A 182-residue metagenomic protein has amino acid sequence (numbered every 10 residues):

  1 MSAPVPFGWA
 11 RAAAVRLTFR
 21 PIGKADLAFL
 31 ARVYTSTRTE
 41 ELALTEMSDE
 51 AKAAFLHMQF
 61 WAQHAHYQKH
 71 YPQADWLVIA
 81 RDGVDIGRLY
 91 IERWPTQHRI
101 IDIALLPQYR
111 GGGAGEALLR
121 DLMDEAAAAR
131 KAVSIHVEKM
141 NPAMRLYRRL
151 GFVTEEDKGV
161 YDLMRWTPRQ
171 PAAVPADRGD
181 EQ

Functional and structural regions predicted by a protein language model:
V5-G8, A12-A13, K24, R32-I101 (+5 more regions): Acetyl-CoA-dependent GNAT
G23-D26, K139: Helix N-cap/beta->alpha junction signal
Q97, A126-E138: Conserved GNAT acetyl-CoA-binding A-motif
L105, G111-D124, M144-R149: Conserved acetyl-CoA-binding loop-helix of GNAT-fold acetyltransferases
L106, R110, S134-M144, D157-R169: Conserved beta-strand-loop-alpha-helix junction that forms the acyl-donor binding cleft
